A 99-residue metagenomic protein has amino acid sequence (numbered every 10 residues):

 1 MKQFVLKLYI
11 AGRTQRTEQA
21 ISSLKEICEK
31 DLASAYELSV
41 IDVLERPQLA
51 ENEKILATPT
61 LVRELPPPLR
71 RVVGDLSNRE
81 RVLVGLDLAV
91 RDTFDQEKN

Functional and structural regions predicted by a protein language model:
M1-C28: Local sequence-structure signature of Cys/Sec-based thiol-disulfide redox active-site neighborhoods
Q19-S22, E26, Q48, E80 (+1 more regions): Solvent-exposed alpha-helical segments within well-ordered globular domains of core cellular machineries
E26-E37: Conserved helix-turn-beta segment immediately C-terminal to the redox Cys motif in thioredoxin-like folds
S39-A57, L88: Thioredoxin-like thiol-disulfide oxidoreductase module
T58-R70: A short, hydrophobic beta-strand/beta-hairpin element that forms part of a small beta-sheet core
V73: Basic, low-complexity intrinsically disordered segments
L76-N99: Ser/Thr/Gly-rich flexible loops in soluble cytosolic domains mediating phosphotransfer, phosphorylation
